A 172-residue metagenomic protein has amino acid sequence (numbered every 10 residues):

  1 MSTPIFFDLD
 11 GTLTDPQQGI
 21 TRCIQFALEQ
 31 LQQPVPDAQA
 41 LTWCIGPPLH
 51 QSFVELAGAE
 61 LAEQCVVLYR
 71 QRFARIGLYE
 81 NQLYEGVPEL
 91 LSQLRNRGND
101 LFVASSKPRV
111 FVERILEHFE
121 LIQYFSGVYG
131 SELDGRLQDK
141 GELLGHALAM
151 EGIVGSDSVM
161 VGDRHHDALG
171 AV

Functional and structural regions predicted by a protein language model:
S2-P88: N-terminal helical cap/lid subdomain that shapes the substrate entry/recognition surface in HAD-like hydrolases
P16, G162-D163: Acidic di-acidic motifs
E29-V35, N96-R97, E120-Y124, E151-I153: Short helix-capping segments at alpha-helix termini
R75-V103, R109-E113, Q138-G141, G145: Short, acidic loop-to-helix structural element flanking the phosphoryl-transfer center in phosphate-processing enzymes
A104, V161-G162: Short beta-strand immediately N-terminal to the catalytic nucleophile in serine-hydrolase-like folds
R109-V159, H165-V172: Substrate-recognition "cap/lid" segment bordering the active-site pocket of phosphatases
